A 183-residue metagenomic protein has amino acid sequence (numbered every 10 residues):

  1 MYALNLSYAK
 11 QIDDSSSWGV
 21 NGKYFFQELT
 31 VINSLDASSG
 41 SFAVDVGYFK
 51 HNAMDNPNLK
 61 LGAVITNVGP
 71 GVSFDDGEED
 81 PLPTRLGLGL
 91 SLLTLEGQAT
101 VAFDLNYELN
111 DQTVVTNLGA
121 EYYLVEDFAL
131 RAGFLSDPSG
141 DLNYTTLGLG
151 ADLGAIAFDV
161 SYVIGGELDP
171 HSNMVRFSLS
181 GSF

Functional and structural regions predicted by a protein language model:
M1-F183: Outer-membrane beta-barrel porins/channels
